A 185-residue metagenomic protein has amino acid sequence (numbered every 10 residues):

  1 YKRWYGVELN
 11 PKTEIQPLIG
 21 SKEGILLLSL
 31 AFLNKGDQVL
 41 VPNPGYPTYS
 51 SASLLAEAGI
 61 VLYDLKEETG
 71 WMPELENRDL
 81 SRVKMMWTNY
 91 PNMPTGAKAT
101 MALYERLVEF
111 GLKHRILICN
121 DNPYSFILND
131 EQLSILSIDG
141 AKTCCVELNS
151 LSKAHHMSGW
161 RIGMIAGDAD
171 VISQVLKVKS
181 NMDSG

Functional and structural regions predicted by a protein language model:
Y1-Q38: Phosphate-binding glycine-rich loop
E8-N10, L136-G140: Short, conserved catalytic or adaptor-binding loops enriched in Gly and charged residues
L18, Y63, L148: Hydrophobic residues at beta-strand termini and immediately following loops that shape nucleotide-binding pockets
L30-N89, E109: PLP-dependent aminotransferase-like
D37, A58, F110-L117, A141-T143: A short helix->loop->beta-strand "cap" motif at the edges of active sites that frequently abuts
K66-Q132: Active-site phosphate-binding strand-loop segment of PLP-dependent enzymes
G140-G185: Conserved core segment of the aminotransferase class I/II
